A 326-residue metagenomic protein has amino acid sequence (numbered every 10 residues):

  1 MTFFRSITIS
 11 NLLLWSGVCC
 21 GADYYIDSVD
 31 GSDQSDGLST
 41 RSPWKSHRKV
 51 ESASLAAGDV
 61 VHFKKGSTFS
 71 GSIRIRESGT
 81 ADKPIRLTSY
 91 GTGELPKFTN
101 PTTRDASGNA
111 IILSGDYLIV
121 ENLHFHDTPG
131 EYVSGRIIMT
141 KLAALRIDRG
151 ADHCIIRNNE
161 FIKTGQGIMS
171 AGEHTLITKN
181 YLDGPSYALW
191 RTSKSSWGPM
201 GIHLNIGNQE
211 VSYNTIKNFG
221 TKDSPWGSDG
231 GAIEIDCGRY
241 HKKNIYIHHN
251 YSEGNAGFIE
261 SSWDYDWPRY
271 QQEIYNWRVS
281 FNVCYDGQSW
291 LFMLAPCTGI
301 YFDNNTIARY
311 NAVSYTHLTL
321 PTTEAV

Functional and structural regions predicted by a protein language model:
I26-K64, T68, R74: Acidic Gly/Asp/Thr-rich repetitive segments characteristic of extracellular carbohydrate-active and adhesion proteins
A56, K64, E77, D82 (+22 more regions): Parallel beta-helix/beta-solenoid
H62-F69, S78-M139: Right-handed parallel beta-helix/beta-spiral solenoid domain characteristic of secreted/periplasmic
T68-F69, G93, H126-D127, E131 (+15 more regions): Extracellular beta-strand scaffolds
R74, N100-I111, V133-D148, I162-M169 (+5 more regions): Extracellular beta-strand/beta-solenoid scaffold signature
H317-V326: Single conserved hydrophobic/aromatic residue that forms the stacking wall/gate of nucleotide- or nucleobase-binding
